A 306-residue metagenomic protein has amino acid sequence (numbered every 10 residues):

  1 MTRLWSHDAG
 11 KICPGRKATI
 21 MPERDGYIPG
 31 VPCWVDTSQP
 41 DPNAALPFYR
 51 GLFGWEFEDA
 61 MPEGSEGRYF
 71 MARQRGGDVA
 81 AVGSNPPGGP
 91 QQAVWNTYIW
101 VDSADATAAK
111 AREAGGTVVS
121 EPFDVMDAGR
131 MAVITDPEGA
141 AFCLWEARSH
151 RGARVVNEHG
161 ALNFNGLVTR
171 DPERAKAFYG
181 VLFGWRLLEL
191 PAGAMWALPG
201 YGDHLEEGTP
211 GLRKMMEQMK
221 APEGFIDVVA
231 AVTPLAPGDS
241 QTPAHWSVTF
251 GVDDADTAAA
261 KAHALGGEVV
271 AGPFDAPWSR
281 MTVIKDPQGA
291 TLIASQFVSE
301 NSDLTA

Functional and structural regions predicted by a protein language model:
R3-I20: Short, Lys/Arg-enriched N-terminal segments with co-localized hydrophobic residues within the first ~10-30 amino acids
P14-R16, Y27-P29, D36-G77, E113 (+5 more regions): Core segments of cupin and vicinal oxygen chelate
I20-R24, A60-L162: Active-site-adjacent scaffolding segments
P32-D36, V82, V94-V101, F142-W145 (+3 more regions): Short, structured motif recognition centered on aromatic/hydrophobic residues
P40-N43, R73-D78, T97-E138, D171-E173 (+2 more regions): Vicinal oxygen chelate
M215-T242: Alpha-helix-centered segments that form part of catalytic cores
